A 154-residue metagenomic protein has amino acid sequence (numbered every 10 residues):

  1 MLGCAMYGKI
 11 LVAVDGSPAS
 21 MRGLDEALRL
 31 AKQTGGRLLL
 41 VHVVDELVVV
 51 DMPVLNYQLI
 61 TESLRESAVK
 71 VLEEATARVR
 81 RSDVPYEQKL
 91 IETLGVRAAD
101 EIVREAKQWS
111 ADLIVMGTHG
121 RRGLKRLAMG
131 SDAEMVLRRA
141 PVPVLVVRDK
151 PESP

Functional and structural regions predicted by a protein language model:
M1-A5, A77-I114, E152-P154: Structural beta-alpha unit
L2-N56, R78-E87: Small/aliphatic-rich secondary-structure junction motif
E26, L64-A75, E101: Short, solvent-exposed amphipathic alpha-helices that sit in or adjacent to ligand/effector-binding or catalytic
H42, L90-E92, R148: Residue-level recognition of beta-strand->loop/alpha-helix junctions
H42-K70, E105, S153-P154: Acidic, proline/glycine-rich short linear motifs
L113-M135, S153-P154: Glycine-rich, Arg-bearing micro-motifs that act as flexible, cationic patches
D132, A140-P141: Short, structured coil segments at secondary-structure junctions
V144-S153: Short, flexible loop segments at boundaries between secondary-structure elements
